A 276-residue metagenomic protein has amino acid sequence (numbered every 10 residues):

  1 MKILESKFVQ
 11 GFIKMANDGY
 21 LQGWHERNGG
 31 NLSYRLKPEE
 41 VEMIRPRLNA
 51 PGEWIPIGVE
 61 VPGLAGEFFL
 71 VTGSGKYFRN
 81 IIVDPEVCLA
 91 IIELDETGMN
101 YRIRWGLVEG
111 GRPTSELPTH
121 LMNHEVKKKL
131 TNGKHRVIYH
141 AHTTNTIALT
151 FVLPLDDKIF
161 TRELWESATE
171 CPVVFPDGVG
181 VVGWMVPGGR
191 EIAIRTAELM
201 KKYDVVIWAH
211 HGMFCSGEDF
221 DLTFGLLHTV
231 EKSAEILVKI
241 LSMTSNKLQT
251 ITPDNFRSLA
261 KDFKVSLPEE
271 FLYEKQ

Functional and structural regions predicted by a protein language model:
M1-Q276: Glycine-rich flexible loops
